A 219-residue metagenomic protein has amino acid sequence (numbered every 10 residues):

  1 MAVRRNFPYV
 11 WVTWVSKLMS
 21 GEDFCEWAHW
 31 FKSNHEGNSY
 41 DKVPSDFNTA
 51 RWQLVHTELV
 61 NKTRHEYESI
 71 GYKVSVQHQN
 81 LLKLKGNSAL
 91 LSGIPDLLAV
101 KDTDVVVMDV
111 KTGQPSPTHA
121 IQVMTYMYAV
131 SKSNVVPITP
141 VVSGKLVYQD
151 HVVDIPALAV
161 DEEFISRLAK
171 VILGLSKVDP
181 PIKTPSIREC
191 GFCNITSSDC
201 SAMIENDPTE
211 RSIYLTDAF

Functional and structural regions predicted by a protein language model:
M1-A2, V12, S16-K32, L175-F219: Cysteine-cluster motifs in flexible loop/terminal segments that predominantly coordinate metals
M1-D104, S116, I121: Metal-dependent nuclease catalytic cores that hydrolyze phosphodiester bonds in DNA/RNA, characterized by
Y9, Y40, Y67, Y72 (+5 more regions): Sequence-level detector for tyrosine residue identity
S33-D41, K132-I138, S201-A202: Short helix-capping/linker segments at secondary-structure and domain boundaries
N38-A50, P140-D150, N206-L215: Short alpha-helical "patches" and their helix-cap loops
T57, N61-K73, D102, S131 (+3 more regions): Polar/charged alpha-helical tracts
L82-D179, P185-R188, N194-S197: Nucleic-acid nuclease catalytic cores
